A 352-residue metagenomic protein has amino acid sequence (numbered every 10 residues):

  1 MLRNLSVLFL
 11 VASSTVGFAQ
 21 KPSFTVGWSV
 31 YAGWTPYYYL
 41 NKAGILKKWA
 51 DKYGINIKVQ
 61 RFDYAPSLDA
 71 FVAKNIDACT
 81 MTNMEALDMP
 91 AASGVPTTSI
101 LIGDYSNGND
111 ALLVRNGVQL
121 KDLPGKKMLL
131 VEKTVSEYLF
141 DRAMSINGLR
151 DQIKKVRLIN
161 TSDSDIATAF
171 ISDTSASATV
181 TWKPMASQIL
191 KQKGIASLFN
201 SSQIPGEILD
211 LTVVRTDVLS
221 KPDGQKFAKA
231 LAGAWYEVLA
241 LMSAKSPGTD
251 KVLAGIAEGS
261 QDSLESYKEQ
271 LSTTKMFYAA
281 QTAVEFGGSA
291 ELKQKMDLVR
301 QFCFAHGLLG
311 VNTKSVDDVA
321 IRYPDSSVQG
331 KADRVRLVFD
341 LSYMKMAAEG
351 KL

Functional and structural regions predicted by a protein language model:
N4-S14: Sec-dependent N-terminal signal peptides
T15-A19: Sec/Tat signal peptide C-region and signal peptidase I cleavage site
Q20-S162, A169-D173, S177-K183, L198-N200 (+2 more regions): Short, glycine-/small- and polar/acidic-enriched structural segments that line small-molecule recognition paths
A50, N75, T80, P90-S93 (+7 more regions): Sec/Tat-exported extracytoplasmic proteins
R61-F62, L130-Y138, S164, V180 (+3 more regions): Soluble non-cytosolic domains of exported or imported proteins
E85, Q152-I159, S164-S263: Pocket-lining segment of extracytoplasmic ligand-binding domains
S220-N312: Secondary-structure end/capping motifs
D297-L352: Conserved C-terminal helix/tail region of periplasmic/extracytoplasmic solute-binding proteins
